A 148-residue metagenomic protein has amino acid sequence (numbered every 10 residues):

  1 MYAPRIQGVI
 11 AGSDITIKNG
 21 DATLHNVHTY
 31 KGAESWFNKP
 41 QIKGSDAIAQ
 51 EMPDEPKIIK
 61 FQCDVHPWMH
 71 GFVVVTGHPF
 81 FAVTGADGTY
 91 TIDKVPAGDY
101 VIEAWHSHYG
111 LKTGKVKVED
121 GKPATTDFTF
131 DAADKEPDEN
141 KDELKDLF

Functional and structural regions predicted by a protein language model:
M1-F148: Extracytoplasmic copper-binding redox domains, predominantly the cupredoxin/blue-copper superfamily
